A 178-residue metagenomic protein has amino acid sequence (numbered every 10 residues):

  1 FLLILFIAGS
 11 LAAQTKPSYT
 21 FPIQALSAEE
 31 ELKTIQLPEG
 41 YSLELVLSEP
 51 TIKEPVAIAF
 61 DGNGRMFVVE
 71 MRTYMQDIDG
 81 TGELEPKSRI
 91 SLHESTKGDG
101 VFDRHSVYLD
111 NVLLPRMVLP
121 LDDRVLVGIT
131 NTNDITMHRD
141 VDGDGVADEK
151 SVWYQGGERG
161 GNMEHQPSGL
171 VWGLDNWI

Functional and structural regions predicted by a protein language model:
F1-S10: Bacterial N-terminal signal peptides
Q14-I178: Beta-propeller domains with acidic blade repeats across secreted/periplasmic ectodomains and cytosolic WD/CNH propellers
